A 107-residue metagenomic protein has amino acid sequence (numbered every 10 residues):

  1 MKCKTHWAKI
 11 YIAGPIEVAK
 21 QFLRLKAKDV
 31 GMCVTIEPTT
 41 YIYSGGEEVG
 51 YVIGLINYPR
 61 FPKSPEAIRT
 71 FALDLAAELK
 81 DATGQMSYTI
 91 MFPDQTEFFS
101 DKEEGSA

Functional and structural regions predicted by a protein language model:
C3, G14-I16, Q21-V30: N-terminal intrinsically disordered, cationic/polar leader segments that include organellar targeting peptides
K4-A13, V52-G54: Short glycine-/aliphatic-rich beta-strand segments at the starts of folded cytosolic domains
Y11-A13, E37, I56, M91-P93: A structural detector for beta-sheet-dominated domains
I12-I16, P59-P62: A generic structural motif
K28-V34, D81-M86: Short secondary-structure junctions
C33-R69: Short, intrinsically disordered low-complexity segments
E48-G54, F98-A107: Short, low-order "capping/linker" segments at domain edges
P62-G105: Short, compact, well-ordered microdomains
